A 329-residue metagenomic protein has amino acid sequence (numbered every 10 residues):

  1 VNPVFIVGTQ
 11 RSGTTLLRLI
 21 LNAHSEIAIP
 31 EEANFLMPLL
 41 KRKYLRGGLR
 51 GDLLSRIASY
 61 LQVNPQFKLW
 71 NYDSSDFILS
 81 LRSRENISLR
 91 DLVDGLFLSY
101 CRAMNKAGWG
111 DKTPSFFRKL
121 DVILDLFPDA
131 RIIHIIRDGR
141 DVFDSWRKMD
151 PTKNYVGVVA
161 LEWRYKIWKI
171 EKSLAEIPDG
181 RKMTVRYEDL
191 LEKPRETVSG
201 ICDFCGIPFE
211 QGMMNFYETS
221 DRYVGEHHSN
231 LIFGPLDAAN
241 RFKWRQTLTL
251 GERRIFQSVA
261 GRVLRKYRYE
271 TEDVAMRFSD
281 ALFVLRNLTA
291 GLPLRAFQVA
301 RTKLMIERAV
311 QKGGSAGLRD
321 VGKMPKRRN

Functional and structural regions predicted by a protein language model:
V1-F5, N86-I87, R147-D150, E171-A175 (+2 more regions): PAPS-dependent sulfotransferases, especially Golgi type II membrane carbohydrate sulfotransferases
T9: P-loop (Walker A) phosphate-binding loop of NTP-binding proteins
G13-T14, D138: Residue-level detector of functionally special positions within alpha-helical transmembrane segments of multi-pass
T15-E26: A conserved segment at the C-terminal end of the G1
S25-I29, R131: Catalytic donor-sugar/metal-binding loop of nucleotide-sugar-dependent glycosyltransferases
I29-D111, F116: PAPS-dependent sulfation machinery
G48-L49, L53-N71, N86, F117-I123 (+6 more regions): Anion-recognition interface
F97-P235: PAPS-dependent sulfotransferase catalytic domain
